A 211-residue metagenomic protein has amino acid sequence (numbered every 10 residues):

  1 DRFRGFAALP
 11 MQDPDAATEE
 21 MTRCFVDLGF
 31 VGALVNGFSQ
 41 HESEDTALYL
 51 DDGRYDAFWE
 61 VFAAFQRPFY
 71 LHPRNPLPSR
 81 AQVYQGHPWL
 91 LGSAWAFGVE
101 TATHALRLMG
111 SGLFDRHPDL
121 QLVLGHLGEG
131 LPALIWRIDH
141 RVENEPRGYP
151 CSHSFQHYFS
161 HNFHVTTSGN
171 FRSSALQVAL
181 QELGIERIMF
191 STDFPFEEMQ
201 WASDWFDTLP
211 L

Functional and structural regions predicted by a protein language model:
D1-H104, S111: Active-site gating/metal-coordination segments in enzymes
P73, S79, G86-G112, R116-H117 (+1 more regions): H/E-rich (His + Asp/Glu) clusters that bind or coordinate divalent metals
